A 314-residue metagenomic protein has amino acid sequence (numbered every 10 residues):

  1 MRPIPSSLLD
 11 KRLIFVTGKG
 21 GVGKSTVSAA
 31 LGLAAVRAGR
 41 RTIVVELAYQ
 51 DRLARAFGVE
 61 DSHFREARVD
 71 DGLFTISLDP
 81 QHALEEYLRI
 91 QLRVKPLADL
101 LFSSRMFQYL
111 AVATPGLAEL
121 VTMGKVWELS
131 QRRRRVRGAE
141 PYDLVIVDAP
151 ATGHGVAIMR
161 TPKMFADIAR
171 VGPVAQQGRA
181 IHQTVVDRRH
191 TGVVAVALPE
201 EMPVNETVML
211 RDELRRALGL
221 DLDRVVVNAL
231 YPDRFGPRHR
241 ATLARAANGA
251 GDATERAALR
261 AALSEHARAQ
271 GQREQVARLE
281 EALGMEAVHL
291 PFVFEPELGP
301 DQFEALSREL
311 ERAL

Functional and structural regions predicted by a protein language model:
R2-S7, V22, T26-A30, R37-A38 (+4 more regions): Conserved catalytic-core segment of NTP-binding enzymes
G18: The Walker A (P-loop) glycine that initiates the GxxxxGKT/S ATP-binding motif of P-loop NTPases
L31-L33, D61, L92, L210-R215 (+1 more regions): Short, solvent-exposed amphipathic alpha-helical segments in soluble enzyme and RNA/protein-processing domains
L33-S103: N-terminal phosphate/diphosphate-binding loop that engages ATP/GTP or pyrophosphate donors across diverse enzyme folds
L88-V94, P237-A244, D301-L310: Short, surface-exposed amphipathic charged segments that create phosphate/polyanion-binding patches used for binding
R89-S130: ATP-hydrolysis module of ASCE/P-loop NTPase motor domains, specifically the Walker B Asp-Glu catalytic pair
A282-L314: NTP-binding/hydrolysis catalytic cores, primarily Walker-type P-loop NTPases
